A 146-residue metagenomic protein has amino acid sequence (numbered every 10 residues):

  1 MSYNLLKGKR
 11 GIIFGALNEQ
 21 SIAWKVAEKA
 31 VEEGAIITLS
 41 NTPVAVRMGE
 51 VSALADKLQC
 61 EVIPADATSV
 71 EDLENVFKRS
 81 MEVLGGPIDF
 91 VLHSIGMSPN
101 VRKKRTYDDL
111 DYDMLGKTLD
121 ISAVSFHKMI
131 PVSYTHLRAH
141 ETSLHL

Functional and structural regions predicted by a protein language model:
Y3-L39: Canonical Rossmann dinucleotide-binding motif of NAD(H)/NADP(H)-dependent dehydrogenases/reductases, specifically
S21, D72-N75, K117-D120, V124-V132: Conserved mid-core alpha-helix of short-chain dehydrogenase/reductase
A35-G49: Conserved glycine-rich Rossmann-like NAD(P)H-binding loop of the short-chain dehydrogenase/reductase
A55-E71: Rossmann-fold cofactor-recognition segment
T68-E82: Conserved Rossmann-fold cofactor-binding substructure of NAD(P)-dependent oxidoreductases
I88-P99, S122: Rossmann-fold scaffold of SDR-type NAD(P)-dependent oxidoreductases
D89, K104-K128: Catalytic Tyr-X3-Lys loop
T135-T142: Conserved small/polar residues in nucleotide/adenosyl-binding loops
